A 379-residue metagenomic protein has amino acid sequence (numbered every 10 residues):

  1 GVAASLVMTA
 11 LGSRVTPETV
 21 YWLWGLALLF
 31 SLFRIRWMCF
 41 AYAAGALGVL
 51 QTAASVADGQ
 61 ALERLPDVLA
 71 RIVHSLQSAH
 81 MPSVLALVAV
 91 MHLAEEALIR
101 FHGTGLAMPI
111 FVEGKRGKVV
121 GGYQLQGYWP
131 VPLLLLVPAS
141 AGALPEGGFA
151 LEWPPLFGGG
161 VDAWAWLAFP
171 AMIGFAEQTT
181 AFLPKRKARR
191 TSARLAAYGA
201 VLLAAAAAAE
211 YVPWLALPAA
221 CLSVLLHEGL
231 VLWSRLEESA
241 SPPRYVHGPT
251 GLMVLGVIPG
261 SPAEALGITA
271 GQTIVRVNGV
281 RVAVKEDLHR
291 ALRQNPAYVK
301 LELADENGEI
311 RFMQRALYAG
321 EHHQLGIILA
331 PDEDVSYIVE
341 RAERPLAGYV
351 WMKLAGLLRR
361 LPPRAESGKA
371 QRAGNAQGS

Functional and structural regions predicted by a protein language model:
T19-A27, A44, V84-M91, W166-P170 (+1 more regions): Hydrophobic core segments of alpha-helical transmembrane domains in multi-pass membrane proteins
F30-A43, Q178-R190: Membrane-helix interface "capping/anchor" motifs
A53-P184: Generic multipass alpha-helical transmembrane bundles of integral membrane proteins
L151-F157, G174-E237: Interdomain regulatory linker/hinge segments that flank or connect interaction modules in polarity/junction/synaptic
L232-A265: PDZ/PDZ-like groove recognition
E238, D287-E333: PDZ-domain C-terminal substructure recognizer with occasional recognition of PDZ-binding tails
A263-K285: Conserved PDZ fold ligand-binding element
L325-S379: Long, low-complexity intrinsically disordered regions
